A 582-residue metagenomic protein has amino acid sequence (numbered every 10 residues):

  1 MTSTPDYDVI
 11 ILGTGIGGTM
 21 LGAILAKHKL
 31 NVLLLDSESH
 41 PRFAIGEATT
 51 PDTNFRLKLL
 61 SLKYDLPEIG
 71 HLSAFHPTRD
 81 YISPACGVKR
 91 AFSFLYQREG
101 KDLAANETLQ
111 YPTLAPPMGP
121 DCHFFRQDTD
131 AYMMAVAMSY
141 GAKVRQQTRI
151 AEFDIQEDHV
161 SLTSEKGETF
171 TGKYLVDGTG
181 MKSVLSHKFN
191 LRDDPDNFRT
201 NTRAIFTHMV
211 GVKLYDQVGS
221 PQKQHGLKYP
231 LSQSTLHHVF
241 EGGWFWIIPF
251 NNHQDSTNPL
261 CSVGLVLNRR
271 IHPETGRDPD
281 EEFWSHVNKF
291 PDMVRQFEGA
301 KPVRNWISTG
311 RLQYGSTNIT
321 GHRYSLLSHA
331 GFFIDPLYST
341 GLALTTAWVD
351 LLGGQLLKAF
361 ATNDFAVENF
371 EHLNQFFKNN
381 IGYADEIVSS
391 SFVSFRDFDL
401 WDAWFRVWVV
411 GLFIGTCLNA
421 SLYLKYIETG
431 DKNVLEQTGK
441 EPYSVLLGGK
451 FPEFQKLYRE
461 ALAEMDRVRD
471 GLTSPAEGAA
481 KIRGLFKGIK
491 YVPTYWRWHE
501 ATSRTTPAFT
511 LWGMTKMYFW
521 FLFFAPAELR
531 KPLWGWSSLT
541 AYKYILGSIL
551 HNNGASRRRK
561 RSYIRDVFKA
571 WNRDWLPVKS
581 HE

Functional and structural regions predicted by a protein language model:
T2-G17, L33: Beta1/beta-strand and adjacent pyrophosphate-binding region of the FAD-binding site in flavoprotein oxidoreductases
A26-E47: Glycine-rich FAD pyrophosphate-binding loop
R42-K101: N-terminal FAD cofactor-binding segment of flavoenzymes
D80-D128: Flavin (FAD/FMN) cofactor-binding and adjacent substrate-gating region of FAD-dependent oxidoreductase domains
A135-D292, V349: Predominantly flavin-linked oxidoreductase catalytic cores and closely associated redox partners
W306-L327, F332-P336: FAD-binding beta-loop-beta segment adjacent to the flavin cofactor pocket
D350-F405: Active-site-proximal substrate-binding core of FAD-dependent oxidoreductases
L400-E582: C-terminal lid/capping helical subdomain adjacent to the catalytic/cofactor pocket in oxidative enzymes
